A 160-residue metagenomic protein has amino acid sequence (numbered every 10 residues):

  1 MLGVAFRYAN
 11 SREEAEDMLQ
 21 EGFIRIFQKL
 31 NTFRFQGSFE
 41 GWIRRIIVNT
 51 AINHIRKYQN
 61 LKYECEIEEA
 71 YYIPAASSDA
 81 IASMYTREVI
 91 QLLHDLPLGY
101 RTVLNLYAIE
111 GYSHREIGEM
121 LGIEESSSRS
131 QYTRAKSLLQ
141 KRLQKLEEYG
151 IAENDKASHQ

Functional and structural regions predicted by a protein language model:
L2, F23, P97, R101 (+1 more regions): C-terminal flanking helix
L2-E21, E125, E148-G150: Short, charged helix-capping/linker segments at alpha-helix termini
G3, D17-I24, G37-N49: Structural recognition of an alpha-helix C-terminal capping motif at a helix-to-coil junction
R7-N10, E21-S38, K57-Q59: Sigma70-family region 2
N31-F35, R45-C65, A82, R134: Arg/Lys-rich amphipathic alpha helix in sigma70-family domain 2
N53, N60-R87, S113, K156-H159: Internal acidic/polar
V103-Y107: A short pre-motif secondary-structure segment
E119-G122, K136-Q160: C-terminal edge and immediately downstream basic/flexible tail or linker adjoining helix-turn-helix-like DNA-binding
